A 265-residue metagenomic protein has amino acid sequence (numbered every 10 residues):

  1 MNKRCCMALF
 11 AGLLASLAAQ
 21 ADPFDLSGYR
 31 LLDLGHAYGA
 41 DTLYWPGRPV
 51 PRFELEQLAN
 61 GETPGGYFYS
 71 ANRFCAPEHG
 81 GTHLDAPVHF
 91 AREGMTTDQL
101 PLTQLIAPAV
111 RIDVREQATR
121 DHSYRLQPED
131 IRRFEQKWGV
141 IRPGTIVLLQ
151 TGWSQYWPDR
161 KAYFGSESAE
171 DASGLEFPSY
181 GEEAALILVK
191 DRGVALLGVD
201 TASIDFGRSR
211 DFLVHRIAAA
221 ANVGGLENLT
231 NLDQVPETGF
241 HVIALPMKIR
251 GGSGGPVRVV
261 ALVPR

Functional and structural regions predicted by a protein language model:
M1-M7: Bacterial N-terminal signal peptides that target proteins for export
M7-S16: Bacterial N-terminal signal peptides
Q20-R265: Active-/binding-site microenvironments in catalytic and ligand-binding cores
